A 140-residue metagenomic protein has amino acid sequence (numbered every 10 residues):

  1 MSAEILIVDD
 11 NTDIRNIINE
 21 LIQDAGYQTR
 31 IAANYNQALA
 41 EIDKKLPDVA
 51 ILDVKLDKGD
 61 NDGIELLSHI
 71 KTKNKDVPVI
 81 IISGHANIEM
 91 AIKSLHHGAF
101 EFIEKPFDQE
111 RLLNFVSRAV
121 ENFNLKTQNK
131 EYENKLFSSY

Functional and structural regions predicted by a protein language model:
T12-R30: Two-component/phosphorelay signaling modules centered on CheY-like receiver
G26-Y35, E41: Short hydrophobic/Thr-rich beta-strand motif most characteristic of the beta2 strand and flanking loop of CheY-like
A40, D62-K75: Short amphipathic alpha-helix used as the core "switch/output" element in two-component signaling
K45-L56: Active-site beta3 strand of CheY-like receiver
K105: A Lys-centered signature of the CheY-like receiver
R111-Y140: Flexible nucleotide-interacting loop at or near the entrance of a catalytic core
